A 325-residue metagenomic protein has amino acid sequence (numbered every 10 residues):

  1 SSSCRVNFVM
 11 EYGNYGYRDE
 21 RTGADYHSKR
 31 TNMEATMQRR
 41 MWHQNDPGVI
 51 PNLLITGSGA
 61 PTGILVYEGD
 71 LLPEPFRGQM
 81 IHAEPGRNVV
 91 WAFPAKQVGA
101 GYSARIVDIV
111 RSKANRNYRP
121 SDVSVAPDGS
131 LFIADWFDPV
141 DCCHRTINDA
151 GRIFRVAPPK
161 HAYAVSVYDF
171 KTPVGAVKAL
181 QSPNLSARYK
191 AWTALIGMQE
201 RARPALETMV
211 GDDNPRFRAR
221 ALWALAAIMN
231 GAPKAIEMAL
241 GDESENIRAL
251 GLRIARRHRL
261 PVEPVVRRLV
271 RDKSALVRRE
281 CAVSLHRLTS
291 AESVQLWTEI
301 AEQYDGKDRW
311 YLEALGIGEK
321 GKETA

Functional and structural regions predicted by a protein language model:
S1-G175, I196-G197: Beta-propeller domains with acidic blade repeats across secreted/periplasmic ectodomains and cytosolic WD/CNH propellers
S1-R5, I81, D108-N148, E263-A325: Repeat-solenoid scaffold signature
I50-I55, M80, K113, D122 (+10 more regions): Hydrophobic alpha-helical scaffolding
Y163-S166, L185-M198, R216-N230, A235-G241 (+5 more regions): Structural detector for internal amphipathic alpha-helices that build alpha-solenoid repeat scaffolds
F170-A187: Short, cationic low-complexity segments
P173, R203, A232-P233, V262-E263 (+1 more regions): Core helices of alpha-solenoid repeat scaffolds
A179-Q181, V210-D213, A239-E243, L269-K273 (+1 more regions): Alpha-solenoid helical repeat architecture
R201-A205, M209: Short, charge-rich amphipathic alpha-helical segments embedded in non-transmembrane helical bundles/solenoids
